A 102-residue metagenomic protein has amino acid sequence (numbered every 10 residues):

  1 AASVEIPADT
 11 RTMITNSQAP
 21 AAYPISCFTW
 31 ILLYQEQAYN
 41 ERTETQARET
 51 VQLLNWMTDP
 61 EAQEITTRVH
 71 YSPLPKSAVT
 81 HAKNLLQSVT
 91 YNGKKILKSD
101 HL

Functional and structural regions predicted by a protein language model:
A1-P60, T67-L102: Flexible, solvent-exposed loop/hinge segments that line or gate ligand/substrate-binding clefts
